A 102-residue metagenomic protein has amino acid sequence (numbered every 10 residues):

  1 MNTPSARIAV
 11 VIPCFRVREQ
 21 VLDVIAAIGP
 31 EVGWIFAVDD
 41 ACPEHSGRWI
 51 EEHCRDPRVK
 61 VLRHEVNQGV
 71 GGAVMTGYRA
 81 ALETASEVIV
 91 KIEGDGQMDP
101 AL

Functional and structural regions predicted by a protein language model:
M1-L102: Structured catalytic core of nucleotide-sugar glycosyltransferases
